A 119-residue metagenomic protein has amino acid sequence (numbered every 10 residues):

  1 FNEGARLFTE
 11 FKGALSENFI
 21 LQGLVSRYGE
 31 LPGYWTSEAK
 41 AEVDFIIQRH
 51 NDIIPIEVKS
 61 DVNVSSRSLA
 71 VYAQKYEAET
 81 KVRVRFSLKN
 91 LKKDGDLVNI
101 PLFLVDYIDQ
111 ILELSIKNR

Functional and structural regions predicted by a protein language model:
F1-R119: A cross-kingdom feature that marks ATP-driven nucleic-acid transaction machinery
